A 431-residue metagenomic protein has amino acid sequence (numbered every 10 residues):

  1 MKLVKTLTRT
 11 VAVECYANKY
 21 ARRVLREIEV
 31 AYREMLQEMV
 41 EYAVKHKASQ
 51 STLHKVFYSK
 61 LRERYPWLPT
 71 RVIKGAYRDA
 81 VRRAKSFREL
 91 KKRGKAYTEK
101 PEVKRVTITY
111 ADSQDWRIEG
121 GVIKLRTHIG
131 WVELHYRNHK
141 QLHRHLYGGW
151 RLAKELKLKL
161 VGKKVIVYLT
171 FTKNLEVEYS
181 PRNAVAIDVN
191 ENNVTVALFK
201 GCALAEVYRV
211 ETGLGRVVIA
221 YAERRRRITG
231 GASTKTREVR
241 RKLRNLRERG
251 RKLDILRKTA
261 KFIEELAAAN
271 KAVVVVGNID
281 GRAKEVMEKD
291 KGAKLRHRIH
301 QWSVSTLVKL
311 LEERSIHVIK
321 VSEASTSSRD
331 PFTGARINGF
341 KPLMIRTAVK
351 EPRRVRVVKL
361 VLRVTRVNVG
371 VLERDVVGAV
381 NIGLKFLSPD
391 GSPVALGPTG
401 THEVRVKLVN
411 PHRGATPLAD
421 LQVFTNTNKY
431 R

Functional and structural regions predicted by a protein language model:
M1-V81, K95, Y430: Gly/serine-rich nucleotide phosphate-binding loop at the start of the catalytic core of nucleotide/ADP-ribose-handling
K5, K19, R23, V167-R431: Positively charged, helix-rich recognition surfaces that bind polyanionic ligands
M35, M39, G75-R88, V376-L387: Stable alpha-helical structural segments in soluble proteins, enriched in small hydrophobic residues
E41, S51-K55, K92-K100, L156 (+3 more regions): Short coil/turn segments at secondary-structure boundaries
T52-V161, Y208, T212, R296-Q301: Acidic carboxylate diad motif detector
G120-G121, K164, R182-N183: Short, surface-exposed beta-edge/turn micro-motifs
K154-E155, V161-K163, V194, N381: Generic hydrophobic alpha-helical membrane-span motif
